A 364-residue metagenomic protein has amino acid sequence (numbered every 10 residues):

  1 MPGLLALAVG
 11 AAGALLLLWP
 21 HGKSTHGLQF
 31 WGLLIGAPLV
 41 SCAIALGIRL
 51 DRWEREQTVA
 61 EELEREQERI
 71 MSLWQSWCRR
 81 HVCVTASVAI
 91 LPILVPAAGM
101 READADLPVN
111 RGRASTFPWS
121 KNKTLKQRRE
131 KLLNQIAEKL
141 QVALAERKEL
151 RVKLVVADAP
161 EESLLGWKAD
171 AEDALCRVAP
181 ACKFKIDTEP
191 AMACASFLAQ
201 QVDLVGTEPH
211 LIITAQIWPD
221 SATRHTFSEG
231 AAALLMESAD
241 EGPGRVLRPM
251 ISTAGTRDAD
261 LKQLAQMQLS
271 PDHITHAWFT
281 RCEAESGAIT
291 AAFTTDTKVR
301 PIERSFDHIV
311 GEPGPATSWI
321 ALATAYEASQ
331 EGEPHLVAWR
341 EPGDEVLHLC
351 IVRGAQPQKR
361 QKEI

Functional and structural regions predicted by a protein language model:
M1-F197, Q201-P209, Q216-I364: Conserved "HGTGT" condensation-loop signature of ketosynthase/thiolase-family condensing enzymes that catalyze
